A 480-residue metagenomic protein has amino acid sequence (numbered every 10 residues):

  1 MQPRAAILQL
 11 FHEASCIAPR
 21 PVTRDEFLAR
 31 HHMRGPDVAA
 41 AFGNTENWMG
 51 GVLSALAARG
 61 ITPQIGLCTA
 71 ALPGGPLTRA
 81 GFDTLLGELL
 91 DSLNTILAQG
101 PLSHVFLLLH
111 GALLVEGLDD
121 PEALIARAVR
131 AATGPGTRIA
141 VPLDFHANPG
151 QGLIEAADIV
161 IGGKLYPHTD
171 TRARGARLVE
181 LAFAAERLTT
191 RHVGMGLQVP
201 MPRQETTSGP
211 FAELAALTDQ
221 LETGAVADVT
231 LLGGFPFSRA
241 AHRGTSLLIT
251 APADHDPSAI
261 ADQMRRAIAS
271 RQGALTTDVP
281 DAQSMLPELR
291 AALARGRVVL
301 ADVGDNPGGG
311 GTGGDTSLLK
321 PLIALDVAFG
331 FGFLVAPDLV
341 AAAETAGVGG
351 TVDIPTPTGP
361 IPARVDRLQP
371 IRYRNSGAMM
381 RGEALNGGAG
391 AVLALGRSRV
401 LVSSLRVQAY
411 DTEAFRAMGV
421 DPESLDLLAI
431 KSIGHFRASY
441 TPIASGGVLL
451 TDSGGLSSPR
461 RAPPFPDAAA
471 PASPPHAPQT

Functional and structural regions predicted by a protein language model:
M1-A58: N-terminal amphipathic/basic leader segments beginning at the initiator methionine
M1-Q2, A57-I61, I65, D91-V105 (+1 more regions): Glycine-rich phosphate/diphosphate-binding loops that line cofactor/substrate pockets in enzymes
P3, Q204-G396: Hard-cation-handling environments
A6, L10-E13, I17-P19, F27 (+6 more regions): Active-site histidine-anchored catalytic micro-motif
H12-E13, P167, P252-D254, G304-P307 (+4 more regions): Short, glycine-/Ser/Thr-/acidic-enriched flexible segments
L53-N94: Low-complexity, highly charged intrinsically disordered N-terminal segments that act as targeting/localization
I65, A269, M380-T480: Extended hydrophobic packing segments that form well-structured cores
E186-L214: Internal, active-site/partner-interface "lid" segment
